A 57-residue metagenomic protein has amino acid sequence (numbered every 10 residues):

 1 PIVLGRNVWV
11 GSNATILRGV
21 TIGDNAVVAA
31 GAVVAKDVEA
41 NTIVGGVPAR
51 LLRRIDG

Functional and structural regions predicted by a protein language model:
P1-V3: Extracytoplasmic beta-sandwich strand-turn segments characteristic of Greek-key/jelly-roll folds
G5-R6, G11-S12, L17-R18, G23-D24 (+4 more regions): Left-handed beta-helix
V47-G57: Terminal amphipathic alpha-helical/low-complexity segments used for targeting or macromolecular assembly
